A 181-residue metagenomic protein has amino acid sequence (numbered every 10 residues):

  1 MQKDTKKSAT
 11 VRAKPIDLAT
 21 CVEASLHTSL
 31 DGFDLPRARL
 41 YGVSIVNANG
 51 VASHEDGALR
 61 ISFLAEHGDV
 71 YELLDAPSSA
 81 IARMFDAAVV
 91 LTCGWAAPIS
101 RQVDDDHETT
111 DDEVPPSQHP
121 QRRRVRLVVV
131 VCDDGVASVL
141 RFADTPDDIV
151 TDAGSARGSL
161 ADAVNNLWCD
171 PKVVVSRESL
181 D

Functional and structural regions predicted by a protein language model:
M1-D34: Short N-terminal edge-element motif at the start of the domain
D4, A9, L59-L64, T151-A163: Compact, glycine/acidic-enriched structural inserts
A24-L74: N-terminal interaction modules that seed assembly of large macromolecular complexes
P36-Y41, F85-A87, R123-L127: Short, surface-exposed beta-edge/turn micro-motifs
V43-S44, T92, V131-C132: Hydrophobic side chains in beta-strands
N49-A52, I99, A137-S138: Eukaryotic short linear interaction motifs
G68-E108: Short HxH-centered metal-ligating active-site micro-motif
V103-D181: Glycine-rich, aromatic-bearing surface loops/beta-hairpins
